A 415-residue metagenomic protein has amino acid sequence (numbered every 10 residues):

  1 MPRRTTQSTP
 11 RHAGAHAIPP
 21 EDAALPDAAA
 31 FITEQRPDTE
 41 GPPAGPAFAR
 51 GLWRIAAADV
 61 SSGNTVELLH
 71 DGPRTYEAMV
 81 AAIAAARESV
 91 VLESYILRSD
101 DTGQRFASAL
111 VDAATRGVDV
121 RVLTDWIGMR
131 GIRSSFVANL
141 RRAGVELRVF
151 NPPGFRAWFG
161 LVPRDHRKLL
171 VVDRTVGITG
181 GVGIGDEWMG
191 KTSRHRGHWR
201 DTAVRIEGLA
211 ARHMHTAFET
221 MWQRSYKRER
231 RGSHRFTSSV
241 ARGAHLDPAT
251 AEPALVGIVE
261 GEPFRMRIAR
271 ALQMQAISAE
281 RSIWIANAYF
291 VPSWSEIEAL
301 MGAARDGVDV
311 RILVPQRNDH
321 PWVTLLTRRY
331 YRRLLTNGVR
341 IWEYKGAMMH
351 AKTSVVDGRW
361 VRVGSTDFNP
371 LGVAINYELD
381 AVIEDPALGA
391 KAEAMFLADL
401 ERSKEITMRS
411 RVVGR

Functional and structural regions predicted by a protein language model:
M1-R415: Charged, low-complexity intrinsically disordered terminal segments
